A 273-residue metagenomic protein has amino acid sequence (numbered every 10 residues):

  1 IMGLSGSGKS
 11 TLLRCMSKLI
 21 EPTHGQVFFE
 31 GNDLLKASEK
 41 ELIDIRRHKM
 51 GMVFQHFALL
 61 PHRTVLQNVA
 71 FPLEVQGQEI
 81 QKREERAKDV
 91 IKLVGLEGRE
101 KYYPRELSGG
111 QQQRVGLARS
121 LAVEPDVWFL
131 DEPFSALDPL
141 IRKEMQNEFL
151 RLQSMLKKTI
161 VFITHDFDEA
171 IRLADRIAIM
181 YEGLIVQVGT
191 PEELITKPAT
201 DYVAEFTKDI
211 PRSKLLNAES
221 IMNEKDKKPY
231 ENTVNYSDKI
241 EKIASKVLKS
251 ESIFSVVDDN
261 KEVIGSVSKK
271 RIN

Functional and structural regions predicted by a protein language model:
S17: Helix-to-loop junction immediately C-terminal to a conserved catalytic motif
G25-D33: Conserved ABC transporter NBD signature motif
N32-D33, A70, E74, Q81-G98: Conserved ABC ATPase "signature" region
Y103-L107, Q111: Conserved ABC ATPase signature
A122-D126: A short, proline-enriched helix->beta-strand linker immediately N-terminal to the Walker B motif in ABC-type P-loop
V188-G189, K197, S266: ABC ATPase "signature
P229-N260, V267-N273: The conserved cystathionine-beta-synthase
